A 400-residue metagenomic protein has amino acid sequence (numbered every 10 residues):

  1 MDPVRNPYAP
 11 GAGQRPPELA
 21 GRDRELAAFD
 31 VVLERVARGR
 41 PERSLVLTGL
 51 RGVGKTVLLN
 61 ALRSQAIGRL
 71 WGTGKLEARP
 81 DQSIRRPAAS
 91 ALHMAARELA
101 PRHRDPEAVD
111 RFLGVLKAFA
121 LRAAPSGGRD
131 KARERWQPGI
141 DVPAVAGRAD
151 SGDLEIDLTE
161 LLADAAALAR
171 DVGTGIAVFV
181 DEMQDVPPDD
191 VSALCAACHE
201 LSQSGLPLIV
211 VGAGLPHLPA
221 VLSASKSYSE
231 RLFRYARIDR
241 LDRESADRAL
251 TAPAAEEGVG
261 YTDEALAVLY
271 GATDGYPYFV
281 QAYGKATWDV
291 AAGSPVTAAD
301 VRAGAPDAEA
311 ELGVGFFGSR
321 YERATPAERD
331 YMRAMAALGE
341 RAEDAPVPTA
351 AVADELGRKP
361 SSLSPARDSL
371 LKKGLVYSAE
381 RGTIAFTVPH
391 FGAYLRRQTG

Functional and structural regions predicted by a protein language model:
M1-R43: A short, basic N-terminal segment
P7, V36, L218-G271, Y283 (+1 more regions): Helix-loop-helix "sensor" segment of P-loop NTPases
P41-A61, L356: Walker A/P-loop nucleotide-binding motif
R63-Q82: Conserved catalytic segments around the Walker B and adjacent sensor/switch elements of P-loop NTPase domains
D110-T159, D164-D171: Conserved P-loop NTPase mechanochemical-coupling segment
A144-P216: Conserved Walker B catalytic segment
P188-D189, L356-K373, R381: Short amphipathic alpha-helical interaction segments
G275, Q281-P360: Winged-helix-like regulatory helical subdomains adjacent to P-loop NTPase cores
